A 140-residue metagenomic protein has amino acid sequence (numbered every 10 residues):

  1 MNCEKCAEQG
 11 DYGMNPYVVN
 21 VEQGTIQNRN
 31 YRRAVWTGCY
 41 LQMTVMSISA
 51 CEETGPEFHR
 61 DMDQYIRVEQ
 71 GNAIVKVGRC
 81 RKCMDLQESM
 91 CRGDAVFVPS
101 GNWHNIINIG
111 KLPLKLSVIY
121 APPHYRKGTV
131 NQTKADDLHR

Functional and structural regions predicted by a protein language model:
M1-Q42, G55, E88, N131-R140: A short, N-terminal "cap"/entry segment at the start of jelly-roll beta-barrel domains of the cupin/DSBH fold
V21-N30, A73, P99, I109: Contiguous, function-dense segments enriched for cysteine-driven chemistry and partner/ligand-binding capacity
T44-D61: Conserved short histidine dyad/triad with adjacent acidic residue
E52-G55, G71-V77, A95: Short beta-strand segments in beta-sandwich/barrel cores
D61-C80: Glycine- and acidic-residue-biased ligand/ion/polar-headgroup-sensing regions
C80-P99: Short acidic-glycine-tyrosine-enriched beta hairpin
R92, S100-R126: Ligand-binding loop in jelly-roll beta-barrel domains
